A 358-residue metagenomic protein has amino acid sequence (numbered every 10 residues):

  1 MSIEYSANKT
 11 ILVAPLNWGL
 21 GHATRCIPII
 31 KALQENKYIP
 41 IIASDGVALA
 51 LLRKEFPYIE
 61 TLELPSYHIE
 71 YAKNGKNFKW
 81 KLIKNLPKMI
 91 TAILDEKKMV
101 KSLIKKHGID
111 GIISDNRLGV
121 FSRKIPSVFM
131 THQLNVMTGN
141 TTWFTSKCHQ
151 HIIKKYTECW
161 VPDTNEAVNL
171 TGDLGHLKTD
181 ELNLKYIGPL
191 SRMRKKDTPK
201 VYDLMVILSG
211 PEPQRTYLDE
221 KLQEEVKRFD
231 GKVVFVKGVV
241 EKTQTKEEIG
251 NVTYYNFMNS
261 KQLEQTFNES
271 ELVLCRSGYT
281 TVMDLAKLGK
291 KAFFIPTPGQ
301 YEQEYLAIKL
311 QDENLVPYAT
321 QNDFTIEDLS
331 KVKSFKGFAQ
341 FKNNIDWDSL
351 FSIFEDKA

Functional and structural regions predicted by a protein language model:
A7-T10, N17, E35-N36, P40-L86 (+1 more regions): Conserved nucleotide-sugar phosphate-binding/catalytic loop shared by glycosyltransferases and other
P15-I27, P213-T216: A short, glycine/small-residue-rich beta-strand->loop->alpha-helix junction that serves as a flexible
A23-L33, A48: Short amphipathic alpha-helix
I30, G188-L272, V282, E304 (+1 more regions): Donor-nucleotide binding loops and adjacent catalytic segments primarily of GT-B fold Leloir glycosyltransferases
N77-G119: Conserved nucleotide-sugar donor-binding subdomain of glycosyltransferases
K84-K88, L315-A358: Leloir-type glycosyltransferase catalytic cores
T131, V136-P213, K237-E241: A nucleotide-sugar donor-handling region in carbohydrate enzymes
T281-V282, A286-D328: Catalytic binding pocket for nucleotide-activated donors in carbohydrate/polymer assembly enzymes
